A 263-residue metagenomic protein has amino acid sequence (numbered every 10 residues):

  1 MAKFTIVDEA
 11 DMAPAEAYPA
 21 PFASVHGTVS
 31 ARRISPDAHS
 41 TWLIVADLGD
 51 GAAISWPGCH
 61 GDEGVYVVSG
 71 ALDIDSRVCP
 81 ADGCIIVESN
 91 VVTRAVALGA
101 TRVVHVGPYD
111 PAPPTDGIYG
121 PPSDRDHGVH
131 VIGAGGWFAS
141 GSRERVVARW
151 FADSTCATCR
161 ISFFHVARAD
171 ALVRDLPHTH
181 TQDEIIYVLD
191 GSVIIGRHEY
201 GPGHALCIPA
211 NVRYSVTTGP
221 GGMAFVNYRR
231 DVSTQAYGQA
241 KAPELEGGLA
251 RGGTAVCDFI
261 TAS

Functional and structural regions predicted by a protein language model:
M1-W42, P111-R160, G248-S263: A short, N-terminal "cap"/entry segment at the start of jelly-roll beta-barrel domains of the cupin/DSBH fold
V25-C59, E144-A152, C159-H180, H198-E199 (+1 more regions): Conserved short histidine dyad/triad with adjacent acidic residue
H39, V78-P80, S89-G117, E199 (+1 more regions): Ligand-binding loop in jelly-roll beta-barrel domains
A52, A242-P243: Hydrophobic alpha-helical segments
A52-S55, D73, C84-I85, S89-R94 (+5 more regions): Histidine-centered metal-chelating micro-motifs
H60-D73, T181-I194: Glycine- and acidic-residue-biased ligand/ion/polar-headgroup-sensing regions
